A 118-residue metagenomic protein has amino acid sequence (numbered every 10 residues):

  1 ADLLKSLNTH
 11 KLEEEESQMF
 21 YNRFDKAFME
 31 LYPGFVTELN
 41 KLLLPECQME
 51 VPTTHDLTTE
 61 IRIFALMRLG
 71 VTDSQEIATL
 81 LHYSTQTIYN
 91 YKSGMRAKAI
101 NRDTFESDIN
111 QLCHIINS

Functional and structural regions predicted by a protein language model:
L4-L12: Long, low-complexity or tandemly repetitive, helically biased scaffold regions used for multimeric assembly/adhesion
T9, Q18-S118: Cytosolic nucleotide-binding catalytic cores of signal-transduction proteins
